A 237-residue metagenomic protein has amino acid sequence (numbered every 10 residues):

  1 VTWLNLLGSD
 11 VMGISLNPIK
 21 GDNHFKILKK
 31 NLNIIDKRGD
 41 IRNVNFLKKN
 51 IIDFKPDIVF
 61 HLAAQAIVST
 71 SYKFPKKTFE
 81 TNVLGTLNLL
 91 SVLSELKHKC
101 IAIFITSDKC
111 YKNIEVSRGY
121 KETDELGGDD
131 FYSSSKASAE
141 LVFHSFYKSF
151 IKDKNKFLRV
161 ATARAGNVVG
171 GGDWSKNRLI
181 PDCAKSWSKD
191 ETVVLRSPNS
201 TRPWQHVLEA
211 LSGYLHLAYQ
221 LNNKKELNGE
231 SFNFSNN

Functional and structural regions predicted by a protein language model:
V1-A165, V169: N-terminal Rossmann-like NAD(P)+-binding domain of SDR-like oxidoreductases, especially those catalyzing
K48, Y72, D173-N177, V207-L208: Conserved strand-to-helix beginnings and helix N-cap segments that scaffold or border functional pockets
T70, L93, K97, F150 (+3 more regions): A general structural signal marking secondary-structure boundaries and capping sites
K73, A165-G172, V194-Q205, N223 (+1 more regions): Glycine-rich Rossmann NAD(P)(H)-binding loop
S117, G128-S135, K176-I180, P203-V207: The catalytic Tyr-centered alpha-helix of NAD(P)H-dependent dehydrogenases
E122-D124, S135-K136, V160, P181 (+1 more regions): C-terminal structured domain segments across diverse proteins
P181-V193, W204-F232: Alpha-helical substrate-binding/gating segment
